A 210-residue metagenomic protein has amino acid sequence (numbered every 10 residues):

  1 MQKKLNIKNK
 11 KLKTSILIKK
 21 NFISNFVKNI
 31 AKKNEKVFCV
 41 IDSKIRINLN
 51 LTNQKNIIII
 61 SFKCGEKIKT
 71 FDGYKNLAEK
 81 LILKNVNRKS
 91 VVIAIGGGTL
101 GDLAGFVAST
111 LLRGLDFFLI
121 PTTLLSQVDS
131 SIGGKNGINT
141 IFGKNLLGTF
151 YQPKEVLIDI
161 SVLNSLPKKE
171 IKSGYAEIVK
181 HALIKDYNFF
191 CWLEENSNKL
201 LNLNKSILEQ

Functional and structural regions predicted by a protein language model:
M1-V91, E177-K180: ATP/NTP phosphate-donor binding region
F38, V91-V92, F117, E155: Hydrophobic "anchor" residues on beta-strands that sit immediately upstream of conserved functional sites
C64-E66, T99, L124: Residue-level detector of flexible, active-site-proximal loop/helix-junction positions within diverse enzyme catalytic
K89-T99: A glycine-rich beta-strand to alpha-helix segment that forms a phosphate/ribose-binding loop at ligand/cofactor sites
T99-F106: Short glycine/serine/threonine-rich phosphate/pyrophosphate-binding segments that cradle anionic phosphate groups
F106-N202: A glycine/threonine-rich phosphate-anchoring loop and its flanking beta-alpha core in nucleotide/phosphate-binding
N204-E209: Active-site rim beta-loop-alpha module in soluble metabolic enzymes
